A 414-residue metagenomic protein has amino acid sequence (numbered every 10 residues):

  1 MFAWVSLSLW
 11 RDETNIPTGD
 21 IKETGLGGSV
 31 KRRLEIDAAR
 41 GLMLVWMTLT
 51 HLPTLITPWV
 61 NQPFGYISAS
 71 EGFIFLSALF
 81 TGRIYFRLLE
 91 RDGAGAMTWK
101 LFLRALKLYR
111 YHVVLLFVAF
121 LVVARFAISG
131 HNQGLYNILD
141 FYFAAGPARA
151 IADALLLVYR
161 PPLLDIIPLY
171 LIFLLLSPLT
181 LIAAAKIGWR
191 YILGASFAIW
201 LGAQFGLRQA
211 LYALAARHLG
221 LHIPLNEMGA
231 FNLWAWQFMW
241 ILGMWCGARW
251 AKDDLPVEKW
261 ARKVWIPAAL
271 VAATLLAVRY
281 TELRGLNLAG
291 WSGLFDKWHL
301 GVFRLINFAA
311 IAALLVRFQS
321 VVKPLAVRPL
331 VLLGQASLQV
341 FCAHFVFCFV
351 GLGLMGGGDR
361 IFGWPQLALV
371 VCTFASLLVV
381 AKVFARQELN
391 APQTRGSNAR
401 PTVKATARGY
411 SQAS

Functional and structural regions predicted by a protein language model:
A3-D12, P17-S414: Alpha-helical transmembrane segments and their immediate juxtamembrane cytosolic regions
